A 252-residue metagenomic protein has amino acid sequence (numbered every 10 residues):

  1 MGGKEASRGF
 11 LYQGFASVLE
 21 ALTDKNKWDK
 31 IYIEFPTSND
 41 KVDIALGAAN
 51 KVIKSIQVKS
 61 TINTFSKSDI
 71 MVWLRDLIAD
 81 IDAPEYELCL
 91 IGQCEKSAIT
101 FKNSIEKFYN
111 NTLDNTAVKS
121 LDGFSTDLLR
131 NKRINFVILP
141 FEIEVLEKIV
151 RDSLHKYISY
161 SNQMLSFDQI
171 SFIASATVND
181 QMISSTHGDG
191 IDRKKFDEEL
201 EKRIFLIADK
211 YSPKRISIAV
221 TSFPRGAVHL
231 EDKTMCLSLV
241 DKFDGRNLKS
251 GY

Functional and structural regions predicted by a protein language model:
M1-A6, S60-Y252: Acidic metal-coordinating catalytic centers involved in nucleic-acid phosphodiester chemistry
A6-S7, L11-R75: Catalytic centers of nucleases
